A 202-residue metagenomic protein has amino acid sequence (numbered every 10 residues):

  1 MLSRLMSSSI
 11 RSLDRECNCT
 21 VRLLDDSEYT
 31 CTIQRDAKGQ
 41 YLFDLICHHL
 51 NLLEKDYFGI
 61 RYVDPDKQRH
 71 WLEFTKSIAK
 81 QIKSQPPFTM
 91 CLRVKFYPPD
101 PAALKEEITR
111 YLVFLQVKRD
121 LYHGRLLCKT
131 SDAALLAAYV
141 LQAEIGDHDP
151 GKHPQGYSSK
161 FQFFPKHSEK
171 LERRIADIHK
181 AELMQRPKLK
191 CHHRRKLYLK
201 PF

Functional and structural regions predicted by a protein language model:
M1-E16, K188, H192-F202: Charged, low-complexity intrinsically disordered regulatory segments in eukaryotic signaling
S8, E16-N18, D26, Q40: A eukaryotic "domain-start" boundary segment
R15, E54-D56, T130: Short loop/turn segments at connectors of secondary-structure elements within structured domains
N18-R22, G59: Residue-level detector of beta-strand face positions
L23-Q40: Short, contiguous acidic and Ser/Thr-rich linear segments
D26, C47-N51, K55, Y122 (+1 more regions): Short amphipathic alpha-helices and their capping/turn residues within compact interaction modules
D36-N51: Short amphipathic, charge-patterned alpha-helical segments
Y62-F202: FERM/ERM/4.1 membrane-cytoskeleton interface domain and closely related membrane-proximal cytosolic signaling modules
